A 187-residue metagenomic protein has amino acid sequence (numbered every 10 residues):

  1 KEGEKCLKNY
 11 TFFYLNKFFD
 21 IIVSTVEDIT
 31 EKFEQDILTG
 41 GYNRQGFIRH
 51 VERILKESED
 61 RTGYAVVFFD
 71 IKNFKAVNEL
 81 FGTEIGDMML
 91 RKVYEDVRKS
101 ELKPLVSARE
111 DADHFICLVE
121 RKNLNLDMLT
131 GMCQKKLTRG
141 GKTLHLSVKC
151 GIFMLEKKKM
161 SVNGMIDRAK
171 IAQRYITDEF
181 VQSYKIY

Functional and structural regions predicted by a protein language model:
K1-K8, F13, D20: Per-ARNT-Sim (PAS) sensory domains and their PAS-associated C-terminal
K8-F13, T25, K149-G151: PAS-family sensory domains
F18-I29: PAS-family sensory domains
F33-E34, T39-A65, K72-K99, A108-A112 (+4 more regions): Conserved long alpha-helical elements within nucleotide-processing catalytic cores of c-di-GMP signaling and class III
E79, L118-R121, L155-E156: Residue-level recognition of strand-loop junctions within catalytic nucleotide-signaling folds
Y94-E101, N123-K142, R168-K170: Alpha-helical scaffold within the catalytic cores of cyclic-nucleotide enzymes
P104-E110, L144: A short pre-motif secondary-structure segment
K142, G164-Y187: Catalytic/regulatory signature loops of cyclic-dinucleotide turnover enzymes and related class III nucleotidyl cyclases
